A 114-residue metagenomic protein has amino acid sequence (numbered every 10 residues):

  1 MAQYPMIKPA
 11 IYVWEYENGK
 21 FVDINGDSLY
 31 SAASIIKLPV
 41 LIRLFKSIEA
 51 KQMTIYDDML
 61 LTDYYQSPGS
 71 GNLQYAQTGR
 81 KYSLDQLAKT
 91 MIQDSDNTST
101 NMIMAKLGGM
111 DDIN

Functional and structural regions predicted by a protein language model:
M1-N114: Active-site-adjacent loops and short helices of periplasmic peptidoglycan-processing enzymes
